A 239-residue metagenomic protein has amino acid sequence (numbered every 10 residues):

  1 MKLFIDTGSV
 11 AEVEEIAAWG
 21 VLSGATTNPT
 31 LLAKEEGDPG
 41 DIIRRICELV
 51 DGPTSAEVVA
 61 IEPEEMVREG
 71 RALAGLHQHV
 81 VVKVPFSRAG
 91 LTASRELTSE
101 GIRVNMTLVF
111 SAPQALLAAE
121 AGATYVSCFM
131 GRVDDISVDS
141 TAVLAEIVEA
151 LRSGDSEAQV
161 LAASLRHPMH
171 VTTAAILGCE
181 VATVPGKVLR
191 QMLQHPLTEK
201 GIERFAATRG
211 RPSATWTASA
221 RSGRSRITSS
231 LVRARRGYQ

Functional and structural regions predicted by a protein language model:
M1-E14, W19-L22, T26-E96, E100 (+1 more regions): Active-site beta->alpha loop and helix N-cap motifs at the rims of alpha/beta catalytic domains
A11-A18, E65-E69, A93, S111-A121 (+1 more regions): Catalytic cores of alpha/beta
N28, V82, A118, A174 (+1 more regions): Conserved, mostly hydrophobic/aromatic
P29-L32, L108, T124-I136, C179-T198: Glycine-rich phosphate-binding active-site loops on the catalytic face of alpha/beta enzymes
G40-T54, L91-R103, T141-V160, A206-G210 (+1 more regions): Alpha-helix-loop-beta-strand connector modules within alpha/beta enzyme cores
T98-R132: Ligand/cofactor pocket segment of small-molecule handling proteins
L151-I227, L231: C-terminal alpha-helical cap/extension of soluble enzyme domains
V232-Y238: Short, intrinsically disordered C-terminal tails of secreted or membrane-associated proteins
